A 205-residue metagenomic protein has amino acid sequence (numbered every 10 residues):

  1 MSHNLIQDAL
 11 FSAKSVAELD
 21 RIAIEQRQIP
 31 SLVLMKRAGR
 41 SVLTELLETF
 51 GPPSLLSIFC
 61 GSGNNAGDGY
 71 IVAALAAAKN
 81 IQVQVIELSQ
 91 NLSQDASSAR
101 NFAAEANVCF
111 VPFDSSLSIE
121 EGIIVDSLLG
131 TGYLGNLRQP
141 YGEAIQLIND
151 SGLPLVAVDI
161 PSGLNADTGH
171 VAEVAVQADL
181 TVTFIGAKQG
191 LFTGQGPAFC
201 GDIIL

Functional and structural regions predicted by a protein language model:
M1-P52: Positively charged, low-complexity intrinsically disordered leader regions
S2-S15, E121-L205: YjeF_N-associated NAD(P)HX repair module
F11-K14, I29-S41, G67, Q94 (+5 more regions): Conserved active-site and cofactor/substrate-binding residues in soluble primary-metabolism enzymes
A23, Q90, S115-L117, S162 (+1 more regions): Residue-level detector of flexible, active-site-proximal loop/helix-junction positions within diverse enzyme catalytic
E25-Q26, I81-Q84, D202: Unusually extended, aromatic-enriched hydrophobic runs near protein termini
L43-L128, N136-V158: Nucleotide and nucleotide-moiety/phosphate-recognizing core
